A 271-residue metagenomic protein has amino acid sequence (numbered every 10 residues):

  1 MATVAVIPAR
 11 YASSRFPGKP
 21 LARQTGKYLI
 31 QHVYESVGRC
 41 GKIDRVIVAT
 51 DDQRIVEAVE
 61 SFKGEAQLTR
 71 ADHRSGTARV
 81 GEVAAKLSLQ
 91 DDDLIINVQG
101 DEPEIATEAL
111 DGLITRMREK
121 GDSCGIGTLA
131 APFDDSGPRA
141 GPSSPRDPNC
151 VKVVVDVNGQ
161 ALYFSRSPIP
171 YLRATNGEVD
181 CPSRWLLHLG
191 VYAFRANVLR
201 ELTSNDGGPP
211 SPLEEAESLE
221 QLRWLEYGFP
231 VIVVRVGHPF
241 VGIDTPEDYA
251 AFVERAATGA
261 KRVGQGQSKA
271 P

Functional and structural regions predicted by a protein language model:
A2-T50: N-terminal glycine-rich phosphate-binding loop and ensuing alpha1 helix
A5, V46-V48, I95, G127 (+2 more regions): Hydrophobic/aromatic residues located in beta-strands of well-ordered beta-sheets within soluble catalytic
I43, D91-D92, G121-I126, F229: Short, high-confidence coil segments that cap the C-terminus of an alpha-helix and link into the following beta-strand
I47, Q53-T115: Short phosphate-binding loop-to-helix
T50-D51, I105, F194, D244: A conserved hydrophobic position in a structured secondary element of the catalytic/binding core that shapes
A106-S204, S211: Conserved core of the sugar-phosphate nucleotidyltransferase
D180-Q267: Conserved alpha/beta core of the MobA/IspD/sugar-nucleotide pyrophosphorylase nucleotidyltransferase superfamily
